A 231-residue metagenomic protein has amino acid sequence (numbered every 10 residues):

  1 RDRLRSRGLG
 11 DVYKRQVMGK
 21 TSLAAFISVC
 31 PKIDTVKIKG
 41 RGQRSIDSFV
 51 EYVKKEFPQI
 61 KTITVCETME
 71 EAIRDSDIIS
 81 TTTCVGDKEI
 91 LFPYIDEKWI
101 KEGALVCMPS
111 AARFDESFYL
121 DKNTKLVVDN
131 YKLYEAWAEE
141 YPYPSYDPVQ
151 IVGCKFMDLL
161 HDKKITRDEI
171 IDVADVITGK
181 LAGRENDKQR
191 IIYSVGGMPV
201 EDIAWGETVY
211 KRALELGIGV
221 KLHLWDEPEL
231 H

Functional and structural regions predicted by a protein language model:
D2-L9, Y13: Single conserved hydrophobic/aromatic residue that forms the stacking wall/gate of nucleotide- or nucleobase-binding
M18: Hydrophobic/small residue at the entry helix of a nucleotide-binding pocket
V29-E56: NAD(P)-binding Rossmann-fold cofactor-contacting core
K61-D75, P93-I95: Short acidic low-complexity segments
A72-R74, W99-I100, L120: A short, aliphatic-rich alpha-helical micro-motif
S80-T83, M108-P109, D129: Short, well-ordered coil/turn residues at beta-beta hairpins and beta-strand->alpha-helix junctions within
G86-A104: Rossmann-fold NAD(P) dinucleotide-binding segment
A112-E229: Adenosine-phosphate binding glycine-rich loop
